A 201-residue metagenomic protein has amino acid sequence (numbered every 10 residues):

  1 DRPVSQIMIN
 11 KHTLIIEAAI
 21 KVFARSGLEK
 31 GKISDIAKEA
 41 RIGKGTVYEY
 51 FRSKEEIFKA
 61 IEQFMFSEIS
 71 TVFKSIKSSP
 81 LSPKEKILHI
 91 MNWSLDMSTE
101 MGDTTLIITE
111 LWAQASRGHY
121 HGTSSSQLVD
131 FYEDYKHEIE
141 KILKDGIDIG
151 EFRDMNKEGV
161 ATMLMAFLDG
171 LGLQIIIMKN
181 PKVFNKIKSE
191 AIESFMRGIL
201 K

Functional and structural regions predicted by a protein language model:
D1-N10, K21: N-terminal intrinsically disordered/low-complexity leader segments
K11-I20, I36, I61-M65, I69 (+1 more regions): Generic hydrophobic, amphipathic alpha-helix propensity
L14, V22-E56, A60: Helix-turn-helix
A60, K74-T104, V160-L164, N185: Hydrophobic alpha-helical connector segments
S70, K74-S75, H121-I149, G159-T162: Amphipathic alpha-helical packing segments from all-alpha helical-bundle domains
D96-E100, Q114-R117, K141, D145 (+2 more regions): Amphipathic C-terminal alpha-helical segment
T99-T123: Amphipathic alpha-helical segments used for helix-helix packing
L106, S125, V129, I147-E193: Hydrophobic/aromatic-rich alpha-helical bundle segments in the mid-to-C-terminal region
